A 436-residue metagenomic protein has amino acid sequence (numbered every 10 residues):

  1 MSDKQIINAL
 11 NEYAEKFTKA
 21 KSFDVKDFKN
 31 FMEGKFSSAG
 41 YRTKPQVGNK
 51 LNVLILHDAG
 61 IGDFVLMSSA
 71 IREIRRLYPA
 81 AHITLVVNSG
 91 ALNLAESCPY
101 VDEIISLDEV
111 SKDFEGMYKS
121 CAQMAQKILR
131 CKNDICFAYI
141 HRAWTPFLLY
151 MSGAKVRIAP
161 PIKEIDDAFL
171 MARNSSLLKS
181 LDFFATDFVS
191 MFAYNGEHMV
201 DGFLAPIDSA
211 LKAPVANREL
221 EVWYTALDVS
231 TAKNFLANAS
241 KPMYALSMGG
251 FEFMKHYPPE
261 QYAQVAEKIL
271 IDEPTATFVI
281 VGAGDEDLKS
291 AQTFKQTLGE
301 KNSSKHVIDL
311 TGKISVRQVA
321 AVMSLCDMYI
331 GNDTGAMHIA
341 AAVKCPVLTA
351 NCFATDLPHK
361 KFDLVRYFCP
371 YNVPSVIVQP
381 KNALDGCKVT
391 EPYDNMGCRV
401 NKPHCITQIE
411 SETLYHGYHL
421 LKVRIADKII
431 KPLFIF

Functional and structural regions predicted by a protein language model:
S2, I6-G40, F184-A245, N401-H404 (+2 more regions): A nucleotide-sugar donor-handling region in carbohydrate enzymes
D3-F17, I105-E221, M243-S247, E252 (+1 more regions): Conserved nucleotide-diphosphate donor binding/catalytic pocket of glycan-assembly enzymes
I6-L10, P160-F183, D309-L310, A341-I430: Nucleotide-sugar donor-binding patch of glycosyltransferase catalytic domains
G40-G60, L246: Nucleotide-activated donor-dependent transferases that construct or modify glycoconjugates
N52, W223, L227, T231-S290 (+1 more regions): Active-site donor-nucleotide binding/catalytic segment of nucleotide-sugar enzymes
I55-M67, A91-L94, A138-I140, F251-P258: A short, glycine/small-residue-rich beta-strand->loop->alpha-helix junction that serves as a flexible
I61, A80-M117: Glycosyltransferase specificity loop/lid
K119-Q123, P259-F353: Donor-binding and catalytic core of enzymes assembling or modifying cell-surface/extracellular glycoconjugates
